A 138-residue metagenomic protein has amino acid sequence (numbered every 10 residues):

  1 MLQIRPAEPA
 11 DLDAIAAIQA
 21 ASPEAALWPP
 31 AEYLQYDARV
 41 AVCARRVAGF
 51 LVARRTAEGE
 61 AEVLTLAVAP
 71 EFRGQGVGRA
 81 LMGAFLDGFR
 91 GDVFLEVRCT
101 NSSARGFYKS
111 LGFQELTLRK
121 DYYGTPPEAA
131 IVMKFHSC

Functional and structural regions predicted by a protein language model:
L2, P6-R73, R79-G88, H136-C138: Acetyl-CoA-dependent GNAT
D13, R105-G106, G124: Alpha-helical elements of the RecA-like P-loop NTPase motor core of helicases
Q35, G59, N101, Y123-A129: Short acidic/glycine-enriched loop/turn segments that link adjacent beta-strands
G59-L64, G91, L111, A129: A generic structural signal for short beta-strands and their flanking turns/coil linkers
L66-G83, R98-G106, S110-L111, E115: Conserved glycine-rich acetyl-CoA-binding loop
G88-T100: Conserved GNAT acetyl-CoA-binding A-motif
F94-E96, Q114-I131: Conserved catalytic-core motifs of GNAT/GCN5-like acyltransferases
